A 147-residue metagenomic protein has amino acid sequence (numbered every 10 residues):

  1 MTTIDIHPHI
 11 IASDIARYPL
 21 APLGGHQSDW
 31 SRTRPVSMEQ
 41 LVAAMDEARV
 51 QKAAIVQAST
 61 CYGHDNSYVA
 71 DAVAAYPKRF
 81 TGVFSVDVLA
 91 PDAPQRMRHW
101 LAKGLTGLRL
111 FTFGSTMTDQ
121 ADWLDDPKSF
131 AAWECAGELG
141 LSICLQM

Functional and structural regions predicted by a protein language model:
M1-S59: An N-terminally biased module of ancient metal coordination in phosphate/nucleic-acid-related enzymes
Q51, T60-M147: Active-site gating/metal-coordination segments in enzymes
